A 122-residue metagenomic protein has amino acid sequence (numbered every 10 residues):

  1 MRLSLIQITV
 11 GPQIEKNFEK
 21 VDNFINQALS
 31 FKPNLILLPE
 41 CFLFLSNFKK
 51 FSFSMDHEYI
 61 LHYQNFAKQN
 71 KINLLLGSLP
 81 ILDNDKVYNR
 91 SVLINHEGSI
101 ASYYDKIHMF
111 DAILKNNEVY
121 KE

Functional and structural regions predicted by a protein language model:
M1-P12, L37, R90, Y103: Active-site-proximal beta-strand elements of phosphoester/diester hydrolases
L3, N17, I25-F51, A67 (+1 more regions): Active-site beta-strand/loop signature of hydrolases that rely on acidic residues for catalysis
Q7-N26, D56: N-terminal phosphate-binding loop and adjacent alpha-helix
I8, C41-F42, L79: Active-site metal-binding loops of divalent metal-dependent hydrolases
Q27, H62-N70, V92-H96: Alpha-helical structural signal in soluble globular domains
C41-E58, D83-V87: Metal-dependent catalytic neighborhoods of phosphoester/phosphodiester hydrolases
H57-L82: A short, hydrophobic beta-strand-centered structural micro-motif
L61, L82-E122: Active-site catalytic loop in hydrolytic enzyme cores
